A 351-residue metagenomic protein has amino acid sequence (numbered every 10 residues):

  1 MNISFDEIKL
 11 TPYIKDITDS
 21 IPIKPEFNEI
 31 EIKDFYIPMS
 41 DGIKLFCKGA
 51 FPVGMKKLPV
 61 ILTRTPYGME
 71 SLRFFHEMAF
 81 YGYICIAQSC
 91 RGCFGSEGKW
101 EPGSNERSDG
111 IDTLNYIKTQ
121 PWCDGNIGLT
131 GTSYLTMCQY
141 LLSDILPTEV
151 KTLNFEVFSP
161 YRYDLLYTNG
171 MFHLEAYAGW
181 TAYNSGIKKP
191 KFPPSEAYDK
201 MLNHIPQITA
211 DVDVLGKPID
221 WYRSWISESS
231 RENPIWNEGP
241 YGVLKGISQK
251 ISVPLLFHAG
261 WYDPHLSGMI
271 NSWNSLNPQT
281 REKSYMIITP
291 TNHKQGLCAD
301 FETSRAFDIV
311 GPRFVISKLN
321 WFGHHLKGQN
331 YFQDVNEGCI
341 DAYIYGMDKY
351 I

Functional and structural regions predicted by a protein language model:
N2-E7, D144-K250: Accessory cap/linker subdomain of secreted extracellular hydrolases
N2-Y13, T18-K33, P38-I43, T148 (+5 more regions): Alpha/beta-hydrolase-fold serine-hydrolase catalytic core, especially in secreted/extracellular enzymes
I43-F46, P52-V60, K250-I251: Proline/glycine-enriched tight loop/beta-turn segments at coil->beta junctions that connect or precede beta-strands
P52-T119, L297-R305: Cap/lid segment of the alpha/beta-hydrolase catalytic domain
P59, N126, P254: Alpha/beta-hydrolase fold active-site loops
I111, Y140-D144, I270: Short, hydrophobic alpha-helix immediately C-terminal to the catalytic nucleophile
P121-Y134: Alpha/beta-hydrolase fold nucleophile elbow
T130, M137-Y198, W261, Q279-L319: A catalytic-pocket lid/entrance helix-loop region that shapes and gates access to the active site across common
